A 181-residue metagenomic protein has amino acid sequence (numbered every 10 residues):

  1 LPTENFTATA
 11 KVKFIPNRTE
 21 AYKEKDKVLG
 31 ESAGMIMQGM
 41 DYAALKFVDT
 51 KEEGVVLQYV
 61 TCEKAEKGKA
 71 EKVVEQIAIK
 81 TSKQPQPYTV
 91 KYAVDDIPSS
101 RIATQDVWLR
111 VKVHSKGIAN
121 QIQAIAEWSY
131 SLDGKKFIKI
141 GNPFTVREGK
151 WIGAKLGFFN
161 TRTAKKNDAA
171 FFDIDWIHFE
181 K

Functional and structural regions predicted by a protein language model:
L1-K181: Extracellular glycan-recognition regions
